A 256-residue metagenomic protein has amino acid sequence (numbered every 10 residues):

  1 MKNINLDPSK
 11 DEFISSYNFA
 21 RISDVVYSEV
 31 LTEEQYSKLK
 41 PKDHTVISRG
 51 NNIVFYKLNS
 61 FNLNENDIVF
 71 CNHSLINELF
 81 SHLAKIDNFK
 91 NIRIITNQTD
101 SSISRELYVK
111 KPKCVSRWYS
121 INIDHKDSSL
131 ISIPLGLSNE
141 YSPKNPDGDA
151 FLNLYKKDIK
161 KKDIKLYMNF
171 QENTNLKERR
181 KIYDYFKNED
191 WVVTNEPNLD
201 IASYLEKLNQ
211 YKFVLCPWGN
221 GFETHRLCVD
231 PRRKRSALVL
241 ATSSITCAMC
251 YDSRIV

Functional and structural regions predicted by a protein language model:
K2-C228, T242-T246, Y251: Nucleotide-sugar donor-binding catalytic core of glycosyltransferases
F213, R232-L238: Structural loop-to-beta junction motif characteristic of Rossmann-like glycosyltransferase folds
S253-V256: Short acidic-hydrophobic, aromatic-tinged amphipathic segments that line or gate anion-handling sites
